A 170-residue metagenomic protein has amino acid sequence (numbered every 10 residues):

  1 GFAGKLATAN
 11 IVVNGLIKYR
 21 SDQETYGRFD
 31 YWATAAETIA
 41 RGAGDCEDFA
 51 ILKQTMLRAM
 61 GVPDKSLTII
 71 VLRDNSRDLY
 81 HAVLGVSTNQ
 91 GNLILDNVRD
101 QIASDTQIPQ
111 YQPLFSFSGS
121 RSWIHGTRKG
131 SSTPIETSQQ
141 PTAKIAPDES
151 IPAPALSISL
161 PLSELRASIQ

Functional and structural regions predicted by a protein language model:
G1-Q170: A structural boundary/capping signal
